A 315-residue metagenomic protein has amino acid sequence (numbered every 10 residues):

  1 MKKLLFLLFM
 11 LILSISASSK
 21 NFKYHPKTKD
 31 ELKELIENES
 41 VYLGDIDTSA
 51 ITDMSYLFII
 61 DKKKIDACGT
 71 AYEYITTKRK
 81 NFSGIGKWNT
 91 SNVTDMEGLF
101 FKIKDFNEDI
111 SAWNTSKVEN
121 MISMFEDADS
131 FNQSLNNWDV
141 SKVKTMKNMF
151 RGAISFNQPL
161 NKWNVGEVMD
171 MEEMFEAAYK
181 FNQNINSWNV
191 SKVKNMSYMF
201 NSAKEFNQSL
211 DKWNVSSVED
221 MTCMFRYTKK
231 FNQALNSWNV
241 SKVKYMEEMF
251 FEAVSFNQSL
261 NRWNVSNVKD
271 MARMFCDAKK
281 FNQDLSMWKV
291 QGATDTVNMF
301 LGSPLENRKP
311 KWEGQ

Functional and structural regions predicted by a protein language model:
L4-L13: Sec-dependent N-terminal signal peptides
I15-Q315: Negatively charged
